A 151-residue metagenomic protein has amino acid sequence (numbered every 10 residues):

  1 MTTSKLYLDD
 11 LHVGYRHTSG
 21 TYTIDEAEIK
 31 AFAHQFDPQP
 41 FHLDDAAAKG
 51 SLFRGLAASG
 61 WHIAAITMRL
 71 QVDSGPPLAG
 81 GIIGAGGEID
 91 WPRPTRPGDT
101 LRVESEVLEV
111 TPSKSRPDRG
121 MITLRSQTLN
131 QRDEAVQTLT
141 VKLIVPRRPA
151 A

Functional and structural regions predicted by a protein language model:
M1-A58, R147: Catalytic strand-loop segment that frames the active site of acyl-thioester-processing enzymes
T2-V13, W91-A151: HotDog/MaoC-like acyl-thioester-processing domains
K5-Y7, I24, P38-P40, V72-L78 (+2 more regions): Short secondary-structure boundary micro-motifs
F36-D37, K49, I82-I83, G120-I122 (+1 more regions): Short, charged/polar low-complexity linear motifs in solvent-exposed/disordered segments
F41-L43, I82, G87-E88, M121 (+1 more regions): Short, intrinsically disordered/low-complexity patches at protein termini and at juxtamembrane boundaries
K49-A58, H62-E109: Hydrophobic beta-strand-centered segment that forms part of the acyl-chain substrate-binding groove
